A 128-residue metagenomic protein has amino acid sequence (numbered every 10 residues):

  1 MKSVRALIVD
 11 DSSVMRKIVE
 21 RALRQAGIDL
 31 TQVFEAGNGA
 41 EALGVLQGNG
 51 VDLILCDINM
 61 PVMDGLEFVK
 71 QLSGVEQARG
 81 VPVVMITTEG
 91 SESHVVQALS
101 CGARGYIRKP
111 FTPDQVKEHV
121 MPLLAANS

Functional and structural regions predicted by a protein language model:
D11, K109: A Lys-centered signature of the CheY-like receiver
S13-F34: Two-component/phosphorelay signaling modules centered on CheY-like receiver
E35-L53: Acidic, metal-coordinating helix/loop segments flanking the phosphotransfer/catalytic sites of two-component signaling
M60: Receiver (REC) domain active-site loop signature in two-component systems and cognate sites in sensor histidine kinases
V84-I86: Hydrophobic/aromatic residues positioned on beta-strands within the core alpha/beta folds
F111-M121: C-terminal output helix
